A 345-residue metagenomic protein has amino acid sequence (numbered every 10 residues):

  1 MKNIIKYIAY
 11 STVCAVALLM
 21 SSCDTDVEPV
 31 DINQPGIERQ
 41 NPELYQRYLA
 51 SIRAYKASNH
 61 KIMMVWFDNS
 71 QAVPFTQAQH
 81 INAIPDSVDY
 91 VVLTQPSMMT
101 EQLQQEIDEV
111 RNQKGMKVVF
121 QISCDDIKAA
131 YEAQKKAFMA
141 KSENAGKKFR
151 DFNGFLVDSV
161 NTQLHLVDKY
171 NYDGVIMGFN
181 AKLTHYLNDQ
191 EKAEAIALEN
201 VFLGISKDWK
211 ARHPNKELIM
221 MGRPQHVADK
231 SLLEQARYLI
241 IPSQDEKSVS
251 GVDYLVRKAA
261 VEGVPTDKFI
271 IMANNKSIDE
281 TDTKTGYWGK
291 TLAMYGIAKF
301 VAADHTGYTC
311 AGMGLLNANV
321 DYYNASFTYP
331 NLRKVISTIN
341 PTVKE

Functional and structural regions predicted by a protein language model:
M1-S58: Bacterial Sec-dependent N-terminal signal peptides
T12, Q40-K56, I127, L232 (+2 more regions): Generic hydrophobic, helix-prone segments enriched in Leu/Val/Ile
I37-Q40, L44, H80, E194 (+1 more regions): Non-membrane alpha-helical secondary structure
Q40, L44-R47, F155-S159, A197 (+2 more regions): Soluble or luminal CAZymes and related metallo-dependent hydrolases
S51-I52, Q79-H80, F300-V301: Generic recognition of flexible, low-complexity loop/linker segments
N59-V256, T266-N275, D279-D282, C310 (+2 more regions): Chitinase-like catalytic core of GlcNAc-active glycosidases
V261: A conserved mid-domain beta-alpha-beta active-site/ligand-binding segment of alpha/beta enzyme cores
D267-E345: Substrate-binding cleft of secreted/luminal carbohydrate-active enzymes
